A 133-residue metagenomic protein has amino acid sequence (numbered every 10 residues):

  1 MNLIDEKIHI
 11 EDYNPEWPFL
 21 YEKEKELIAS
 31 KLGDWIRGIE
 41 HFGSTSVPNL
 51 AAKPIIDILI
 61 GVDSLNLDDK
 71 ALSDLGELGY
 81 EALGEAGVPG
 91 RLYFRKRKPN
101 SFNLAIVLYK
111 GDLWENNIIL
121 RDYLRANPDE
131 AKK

Functional and structural regions predicted by a protein language model:
M1-D5, L108, K132: Short, compositionally biased low-complexity segments
M1-D5, N49-K53, K98: Short, flexible turn/loop "capping" segments at secondary-structure junctions
M1-E40: Helical scaffold of the NTase/Pol beta-like nucleotidyltransferase catalytic core
E6-I8, P54-I58, N100-F102, L120: Short amphipathic alpha-helical segments
L27-K70: Active-site nucleotide-donor binding segment shared across nucleotidyl transfer reactions
K70-G79: Short amphipathic alpha-helices in soluble, non-transmembrane regions that often serve as interface/regulatory elements
Y80-D112: Conserved catalytic core of two-metal-ion nucleotidyltransferases
E115-K133: Catalytic cores of NTP-dependent nucleotidyl/adenyl transfer enzymes across multiple folds
